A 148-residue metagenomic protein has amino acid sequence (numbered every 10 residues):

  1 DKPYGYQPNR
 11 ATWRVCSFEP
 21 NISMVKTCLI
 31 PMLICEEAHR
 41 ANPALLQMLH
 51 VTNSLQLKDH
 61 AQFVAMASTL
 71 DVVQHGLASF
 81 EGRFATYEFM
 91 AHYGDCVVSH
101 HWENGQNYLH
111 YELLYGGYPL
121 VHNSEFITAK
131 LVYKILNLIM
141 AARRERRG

Functional and structural regions predicted by a protein language model:
D1-L77, G148: Conserved catalytic-core segment of nucleotide-activated headgroup transferases in glycan assembly
K2-G5, A85-Y87, H110, A142: Generic recognition of flexible, low-complexity loop/linker segments
Q7-T12, R83-Y87, H122-N123: Short amphipathic alpha-helical segments, especially helix-boundary/capping motifs
P8-N9, H50-S54, Y87, L114-G116 (+1 more regions): Low-complexity, flexible helical/coil segments
N21, S54-L57, R83, P119 (+1 more regions): Short, solvent-exposed coil/turn elements at secondary-structure transition points
V25, L29, F80, N104 (+1 more regions): Conserved phosphate-coordination/catalytic loops
T69-F89, N104-Q106: Conserved active-site histidine-acidic residue motif and adjacent donor-binding/catalytic loop of glycosyltransferases
H92-G148: Catalytic binding pocket for nucleotide-activated donors in carbohydrate/polymer assembly enzymes
